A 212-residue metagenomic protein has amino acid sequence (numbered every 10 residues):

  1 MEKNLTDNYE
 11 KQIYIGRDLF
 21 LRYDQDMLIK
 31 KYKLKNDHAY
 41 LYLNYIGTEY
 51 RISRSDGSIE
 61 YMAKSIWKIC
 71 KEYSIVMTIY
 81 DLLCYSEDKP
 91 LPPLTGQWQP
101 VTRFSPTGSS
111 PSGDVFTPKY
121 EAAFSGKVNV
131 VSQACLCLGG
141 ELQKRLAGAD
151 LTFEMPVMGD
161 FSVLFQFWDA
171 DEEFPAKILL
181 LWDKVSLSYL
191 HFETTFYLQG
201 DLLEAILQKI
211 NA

Functional and structural regions predicted by a protein language model:
M1-A39, I75, L82-G139: Short Lys/Arg-enriched alpha/beta "domain-start" segment
M27-D56, K144-D169: Amphipathic, interaction-prone secondary-structure segments
T48-M77, W168-E193: Intrinsically disordered, low-complexity regulatory segments enriched in Ser/Thr/Pro and charged residues
Y50, P111-S112, F116-Y120, A147-A149 (+1 more regions): Domain-length accessory/inserted modules outside core catalytic folds
W67, G108, K119-A122, F153 (+2 more regions): Conserved aromatic-histidine-acidic binding/catalytic patches
Y73-D88, Y197-A205: Short, hydrophobic/amphipathic alpha-helical patches that form generic packing surfaces within helical domains
G126-S188: Conserved binding-pocket/active-site segment within a compact domain
D183-A212: A recognition module on extended beta-rich or small alphabeta surfaces enriched in W/G with H and D/E
